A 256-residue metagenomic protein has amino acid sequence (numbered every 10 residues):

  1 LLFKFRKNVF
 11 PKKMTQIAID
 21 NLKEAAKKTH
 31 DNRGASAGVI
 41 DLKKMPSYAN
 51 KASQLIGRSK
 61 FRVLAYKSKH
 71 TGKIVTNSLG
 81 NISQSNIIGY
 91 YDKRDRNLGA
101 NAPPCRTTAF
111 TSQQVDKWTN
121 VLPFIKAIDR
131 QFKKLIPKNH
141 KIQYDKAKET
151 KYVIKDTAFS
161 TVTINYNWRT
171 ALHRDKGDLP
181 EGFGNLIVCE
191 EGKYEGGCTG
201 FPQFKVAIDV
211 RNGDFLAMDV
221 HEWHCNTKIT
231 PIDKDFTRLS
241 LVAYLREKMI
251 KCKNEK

Functional and structural regions predicted by a protein language model:
L1-L186, K228-K256: Fe(II)/2-oxoglutarate oxygenase catalytic core
Y152-I154, C189, G200, L216: Homeobox/homeodomain signature
F183-N185, G197, D214, H224 (+1 more regions): Residue-level detector of short, conserved catalytic/binding motifs and their immediate flanks
I187, I208-W223: Conserved metal-binding segment of the jelly-roll/cupin
C189, Q203, V220, A243-L245: Active-site proximal loops enriched in glycine and acidic residues that flank catalytic Cys/His/Asp and coordinate
C189-R211: A short beta-strand-loop-beta hairpin characteristic of the jelly-roll/cupin
E195, A207-I208, H224-N226, M249-K251: Flexible loop/turn segments at secondary-structure boundaries
T199-Q203, N212-D214, E222, K228-P231 (+1 more regions): Short coil/turn segments at secondary-structure boundaries
